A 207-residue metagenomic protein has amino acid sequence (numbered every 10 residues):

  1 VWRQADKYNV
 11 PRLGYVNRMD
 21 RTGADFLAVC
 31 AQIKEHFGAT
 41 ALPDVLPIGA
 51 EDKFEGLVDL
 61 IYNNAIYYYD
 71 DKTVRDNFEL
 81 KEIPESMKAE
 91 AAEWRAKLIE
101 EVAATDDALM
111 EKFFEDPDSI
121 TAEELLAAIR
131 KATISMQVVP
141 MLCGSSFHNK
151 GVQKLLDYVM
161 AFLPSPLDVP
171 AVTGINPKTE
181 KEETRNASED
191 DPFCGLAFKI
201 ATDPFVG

Functional and structural regions predicted by a protein language model:
V1-G207: Structural and coupling elements of P-loop NTPases
